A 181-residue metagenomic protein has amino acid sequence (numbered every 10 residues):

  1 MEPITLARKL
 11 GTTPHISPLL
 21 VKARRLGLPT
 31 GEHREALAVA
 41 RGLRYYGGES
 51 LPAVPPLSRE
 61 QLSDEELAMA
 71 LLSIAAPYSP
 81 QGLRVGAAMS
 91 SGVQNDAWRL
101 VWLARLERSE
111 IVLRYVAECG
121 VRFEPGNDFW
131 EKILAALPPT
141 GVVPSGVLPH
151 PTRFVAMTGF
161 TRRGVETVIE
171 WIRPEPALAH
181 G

Functional and structural regions predicted by a protein language model:
M1-G27: Basic, Lys/Arg-rich alpha-helical nucleic-acid-recognition elements, primarily the DNA-binding modules of transcription
P3, I16-L19, H33-V39, D64-L67 (+2 more regions): Short amphipathic alpha-helical segments that mediate assembly, nucleic-acid/protein binding, or membrane association
P14, V85, L113, V155-M157 (+1 more regions): Hydrophobic transmembrane signal anchors and adjacent membrane-proximal interface regions, especially in viral
A23, G27-D64: Short gly/ser-rich loop at a beta-strand->alpha-helix junction or flexible surface loop bordering the NTP-binding
E35-A36, G120, H150, T161: Alpha-helical interaction segments
G47-V143: Mid-protein regulatory/catalytic core that forms ligand/cofactor-binding pockets and protein-protein interaction
G126-G181: Charge-dense, extended regions
